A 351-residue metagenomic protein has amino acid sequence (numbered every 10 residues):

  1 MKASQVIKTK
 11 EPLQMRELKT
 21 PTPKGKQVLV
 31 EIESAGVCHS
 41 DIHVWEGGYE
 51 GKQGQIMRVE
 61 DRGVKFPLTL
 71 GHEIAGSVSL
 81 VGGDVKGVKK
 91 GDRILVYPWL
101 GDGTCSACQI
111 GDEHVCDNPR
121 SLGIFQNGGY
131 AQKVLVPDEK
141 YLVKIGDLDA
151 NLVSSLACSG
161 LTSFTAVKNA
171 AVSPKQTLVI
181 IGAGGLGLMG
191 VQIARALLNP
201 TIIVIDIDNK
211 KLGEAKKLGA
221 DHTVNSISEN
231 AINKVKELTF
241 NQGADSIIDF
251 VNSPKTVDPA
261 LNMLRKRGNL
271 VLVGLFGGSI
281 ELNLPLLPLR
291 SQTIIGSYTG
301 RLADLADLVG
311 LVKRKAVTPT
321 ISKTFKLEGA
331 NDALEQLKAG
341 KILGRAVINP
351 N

Functional and structural regions predicted by a protein language model:
K2, Q14, E31, A75-S77 (+1 more regions): Residues located in well-ordered beta-strands
P21-A35, E50-S106, G146-L148: Glycine-rich beta-strand-centered segment in the early N-terminal region that forms part of a ligand/cofactor-binding
G48, D208, F276, G300: Residues in the short beta-alpha loop(s) of Rossmann-like NAD(P)-binding domains
R58-H72, D102-I181: NAD(P)H dinucleotide-binding glycine-rich loop of Rossmann-like/cofactor-binding domains, especially the beta1-alpha1
I94, Q132, Y141, G146-E229 (+2 more regions): Mid-domain Rossmann-like dinucleotide-binding core that forms the NAD(H)/NADP(H) cofactor-binding site
A170-P174, I207, G213, K217-T293 (+1 more regions): Glycine-rich cofactor phosphate-binding loops and adjacent beta1-alpha1 units of small-molecule cofactor enzyme domains
D258-N262, L302-N351: C-terminal hydrophobic helical "lid"/dimerization subdomain of Rossmann-like NAD(P)H-dependent oxidoreductases
N269-V271, E281-I321: Rossmann-fold dehydrogenase core element
